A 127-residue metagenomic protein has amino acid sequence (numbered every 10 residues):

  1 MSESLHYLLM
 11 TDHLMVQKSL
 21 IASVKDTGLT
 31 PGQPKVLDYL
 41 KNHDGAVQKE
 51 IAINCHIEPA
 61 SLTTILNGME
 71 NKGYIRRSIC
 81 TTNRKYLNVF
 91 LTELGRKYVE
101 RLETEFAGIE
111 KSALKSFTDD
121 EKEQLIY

Functional and structural regions predicted by a protein language model:
M1-T27, L91: N-terminal leader segment of winged-helix/HTH proteins
M15, S19, K35-D38, K97 (+1 more regions): Pre-recognition alpha-helix immediately N-terminal to the DNA-recognition helix within helix-turn-helix or winged-helix
D38-N42, E103: Short, locally clustered residues in the helix-turn-helix/winged-helix DNA-binding domain
H43-V47: Short capping segments at the starts of secondary-structure elements
Q48-K49, A60, N67, L87: Residues within helix-turn-helix
A52: The alpha-helix within a helix-turn-helix
N67-I126: Charged, amphipathic alpha-helical coiled-coil/dimerization segments
